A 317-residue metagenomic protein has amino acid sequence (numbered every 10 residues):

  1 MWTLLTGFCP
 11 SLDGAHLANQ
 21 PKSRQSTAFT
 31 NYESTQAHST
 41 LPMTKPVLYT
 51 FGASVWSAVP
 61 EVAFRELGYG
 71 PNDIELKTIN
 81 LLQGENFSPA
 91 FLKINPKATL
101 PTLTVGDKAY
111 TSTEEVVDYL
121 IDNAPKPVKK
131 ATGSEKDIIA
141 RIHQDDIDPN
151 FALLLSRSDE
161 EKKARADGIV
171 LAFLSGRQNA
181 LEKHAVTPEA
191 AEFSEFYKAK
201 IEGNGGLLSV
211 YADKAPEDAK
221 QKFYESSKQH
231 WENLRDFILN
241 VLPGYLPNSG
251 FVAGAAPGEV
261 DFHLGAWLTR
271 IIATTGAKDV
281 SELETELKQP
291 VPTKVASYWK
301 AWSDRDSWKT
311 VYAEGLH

Functional and structural regions predicted by a protein language model:
L12, Q20-P21: Compositionally biased, intrinsically disordered low-complexity segments enriched in Pro/Arg/Gln/His
H16-N19, F29-N31, H38, S297: Intrinsic disorder/low-complexity segments
Q25-A199: GST-like domain detector, emphasizing the conserved glutathione-binding G-site in the N-terminal thioredoxin-like
L41-Y69, D73-F87, F91, P101-L103 (+1 more regions): C-terminal or late-domain output modules
F151-P290, K294-A296: GST-like fold's C-terminal all-alpha helical module
